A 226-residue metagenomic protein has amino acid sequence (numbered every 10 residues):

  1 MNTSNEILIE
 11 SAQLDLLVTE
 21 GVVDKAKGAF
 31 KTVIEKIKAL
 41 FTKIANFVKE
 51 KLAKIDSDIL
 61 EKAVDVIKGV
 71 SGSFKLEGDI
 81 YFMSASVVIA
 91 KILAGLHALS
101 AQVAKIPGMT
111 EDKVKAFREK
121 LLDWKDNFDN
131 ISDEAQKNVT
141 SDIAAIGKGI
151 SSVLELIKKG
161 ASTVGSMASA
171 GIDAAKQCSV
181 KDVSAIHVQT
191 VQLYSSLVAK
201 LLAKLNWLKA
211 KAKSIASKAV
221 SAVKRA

Functional and structural regions predicted by a protein language model:
T3-K25, A226: Proteolytic processing junctions in secreted/extracellular precursors, especially proprotein convertase/trypsin-like
V22-A226: Membrane- and interface-active hydrophobic/amphipathic segments that mediate membrane binding, fusion, translocation
